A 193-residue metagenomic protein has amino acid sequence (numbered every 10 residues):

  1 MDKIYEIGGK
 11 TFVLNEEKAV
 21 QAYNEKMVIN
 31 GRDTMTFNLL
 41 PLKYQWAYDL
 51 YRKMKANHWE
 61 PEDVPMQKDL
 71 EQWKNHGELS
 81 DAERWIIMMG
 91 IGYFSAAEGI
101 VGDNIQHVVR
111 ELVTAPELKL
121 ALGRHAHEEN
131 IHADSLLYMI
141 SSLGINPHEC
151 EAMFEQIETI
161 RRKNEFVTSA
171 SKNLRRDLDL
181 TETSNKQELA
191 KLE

Functional and structural regions predicted by a protein language model:
D2-E193: Non-heme di-metal
